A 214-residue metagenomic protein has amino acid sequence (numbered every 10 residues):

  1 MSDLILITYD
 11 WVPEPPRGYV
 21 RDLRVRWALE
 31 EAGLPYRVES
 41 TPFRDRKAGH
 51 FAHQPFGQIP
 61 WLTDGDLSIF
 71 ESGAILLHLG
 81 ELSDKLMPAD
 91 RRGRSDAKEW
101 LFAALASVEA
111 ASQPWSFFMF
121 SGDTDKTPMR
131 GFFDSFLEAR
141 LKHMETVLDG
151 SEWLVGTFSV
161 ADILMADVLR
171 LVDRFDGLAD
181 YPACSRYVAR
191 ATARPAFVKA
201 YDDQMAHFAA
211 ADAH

Functional and structural regions predicted by a protein language model:
M1-G131, S135, L154: GST-like domain detector, emphasizing the conserved glutathione-binding G-site in the N-terminal thioredoxin-like
T8, L164-D167, D202: Short beta-strand segments
P42, V160, Q204-M205: Short, solvent-exposed turn/loop segments enriched in Gly/Ser/Thr/Pro and often Arg
A74, A183, A196: Residue-level recognition of oxygen-bearing side chains
A104-A193: GST-like fold's C-terminal all-alpha helical module
A193, F197-A200: Charged phosphate-binding loop/patch that engages nucleotide di/tri-phosphates or the phosphate backbone of nucleic
D202-H214: Terminal-tail/helix-coil boundary detector
